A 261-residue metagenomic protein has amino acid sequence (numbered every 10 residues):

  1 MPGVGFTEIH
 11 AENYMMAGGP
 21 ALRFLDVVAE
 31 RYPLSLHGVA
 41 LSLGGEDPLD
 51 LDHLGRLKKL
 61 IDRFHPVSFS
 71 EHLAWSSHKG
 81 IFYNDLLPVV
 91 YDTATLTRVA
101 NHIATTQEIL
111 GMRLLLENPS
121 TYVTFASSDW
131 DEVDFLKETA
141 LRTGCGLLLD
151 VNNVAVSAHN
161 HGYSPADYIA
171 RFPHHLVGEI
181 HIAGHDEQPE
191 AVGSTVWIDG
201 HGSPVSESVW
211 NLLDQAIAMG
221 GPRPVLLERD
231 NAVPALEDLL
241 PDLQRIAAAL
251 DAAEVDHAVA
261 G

Functional and structural regions predicted by a protein language model:
M1-M15: N-terminal ordered "arm"
M1-P2, G18-L36, D52-V67, T105-I109 (+3 more regions): Acidic (Asp/Glu)-rich catalytic clusters
T7, F69, L114, D150 (+2 more regions): Conserved, mostly hydrophobic/aromatic
A11-R23, S42-D52, Y122-D129, A155-G162 (+2 more regions): Acidic-and-aromatic substrate-binding clefts and catalytic sites of carbohydrate-active enzymes
G18, P48, L86-V90, L96 (+1 more regions): Gly/Pro-rich active-site loop or hairpin
D50-L147: Active-site acidic/histidine proton-transfer and metal-coordination neighborhood in alpha/beta enzyme cores
W75-I81, T124, N152-H159, H181-G200 (+1 more regions): Flexible glycine/acidic-rich beta-alpha junction loops that bind and position SAM and/or redox cofactors in anaerobic
L236-A258: C-terminal helical cap(s) of enzyme catalytic domains, especially alpha/beta-barrels
